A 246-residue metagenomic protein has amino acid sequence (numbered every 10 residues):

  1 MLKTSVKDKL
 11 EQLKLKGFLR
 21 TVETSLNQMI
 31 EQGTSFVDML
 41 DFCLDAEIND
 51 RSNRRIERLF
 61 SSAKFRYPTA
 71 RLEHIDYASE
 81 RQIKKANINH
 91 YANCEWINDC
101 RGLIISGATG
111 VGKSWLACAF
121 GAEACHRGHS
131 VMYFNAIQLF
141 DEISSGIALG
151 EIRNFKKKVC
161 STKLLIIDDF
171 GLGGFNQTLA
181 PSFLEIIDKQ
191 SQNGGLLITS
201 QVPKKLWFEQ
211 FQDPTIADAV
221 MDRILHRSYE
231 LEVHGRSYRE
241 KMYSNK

Functional and structural regions predicted by a protein language model:
M1-D8, T34, K157, K241-K246: Intrinsically disordered, low-complexity and often Lys/Arg-enriched segments
K9-K16, E31, S61-K84: Dynamic helix-loop-helix/coil hinge segments at AAA+ ATPase domain boundaries and subdomain interfaces
K16-P68: Interdomain "pre-motor" coupling segment immediately N-terminal to P-loop NTPase/helicase cores
T21-V22, S130, F134, L139-C160 (+1 more regions): Replace "adjacent to P-loop NTPase cores in ATP/GTP-dependent enzymes" with "adjacent to NTP-binding cores
A46, E123-R127, K189: Active-site catalytic microenvironments for nucleophilic, acid-base chemistry
I83-S161: Conserved P-loop
L164: Walker B motif beta-strand of ABC-family P-loop ATPases
